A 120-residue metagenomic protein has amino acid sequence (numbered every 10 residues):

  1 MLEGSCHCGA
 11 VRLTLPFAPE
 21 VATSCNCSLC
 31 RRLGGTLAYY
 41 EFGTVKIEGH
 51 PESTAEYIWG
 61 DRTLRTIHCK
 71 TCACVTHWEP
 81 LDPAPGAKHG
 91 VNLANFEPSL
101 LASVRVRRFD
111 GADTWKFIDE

Functional and structural regions predicted by a protein language model:
M1-S5, A10-E120: A short Gly-Trp-Pro
